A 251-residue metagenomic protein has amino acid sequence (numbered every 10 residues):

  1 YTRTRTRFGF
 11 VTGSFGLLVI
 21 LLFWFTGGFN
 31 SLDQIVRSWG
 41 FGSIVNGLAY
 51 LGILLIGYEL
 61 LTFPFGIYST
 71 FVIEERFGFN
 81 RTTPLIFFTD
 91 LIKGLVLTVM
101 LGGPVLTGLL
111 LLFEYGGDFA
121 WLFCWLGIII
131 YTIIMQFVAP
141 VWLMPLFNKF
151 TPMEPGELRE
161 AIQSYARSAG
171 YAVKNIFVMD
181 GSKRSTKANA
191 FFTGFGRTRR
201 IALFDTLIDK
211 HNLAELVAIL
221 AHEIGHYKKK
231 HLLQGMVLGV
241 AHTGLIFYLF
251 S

Functional and structural regions predicted by a protein language model:
T2-S251: Polar-ligand-bearing catalytic/cofactor-coordination segments of membrane-embedded or membrane-tethered inner-membrane
